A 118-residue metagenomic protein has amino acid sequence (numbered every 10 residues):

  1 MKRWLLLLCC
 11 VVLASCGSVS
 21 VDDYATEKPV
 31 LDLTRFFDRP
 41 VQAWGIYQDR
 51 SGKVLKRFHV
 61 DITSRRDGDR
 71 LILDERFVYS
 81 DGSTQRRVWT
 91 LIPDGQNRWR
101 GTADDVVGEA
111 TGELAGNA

Functional and structural regions predicted by a protein language model:
K2-L7: Sec-dependent signal peptide recognition, specifically the positively charged N-region followed immediately by
C9-C10, W44: Residue-level marker of intrinsically disordered, low-complexity segments enriched for small/polar residues
V12-S15: C-terminal motif of bacterial Sec signal peptides marking the signal peptidase cleavage site
G17-S20: Bacterial signal peptide processing site
Y24-P40: N-terminal helix-cap/turn-to-beta initiation motif at the start of protein domains
W44, D49-A118: Central antiparallel beta-sheet cores of small beta-barrel/beta-sandwich binding domains
